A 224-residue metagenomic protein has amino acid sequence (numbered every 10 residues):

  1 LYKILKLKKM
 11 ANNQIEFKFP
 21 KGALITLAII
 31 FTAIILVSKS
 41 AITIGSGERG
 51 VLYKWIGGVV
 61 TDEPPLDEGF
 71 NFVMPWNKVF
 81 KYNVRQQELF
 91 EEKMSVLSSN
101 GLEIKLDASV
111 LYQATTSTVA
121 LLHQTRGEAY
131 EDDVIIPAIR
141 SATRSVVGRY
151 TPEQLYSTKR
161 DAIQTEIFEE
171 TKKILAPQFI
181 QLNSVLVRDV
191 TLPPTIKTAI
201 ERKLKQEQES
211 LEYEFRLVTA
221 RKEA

Functional and structural regions predicted by a protein language model:
L1-P20: N-terminal Lys/Arg-rich, disordered targeting/topogenic segments
F17-K39: Single-pass alpha-helical transmembrane signal-anchor segments
I30-L36, E91, T165-E169: Phosphate-interacting basic helix/loop segments used at nucleotide- and nucleic-acid interfaces
I34, T125, A129, E153-S157 (+3 more regions): Active-site oxyanion-binding pockets that recognize sulfate/phosphate
S38-G148: Hydrophobic membrane-anchoring helix/hairpin
E91, K172-A176, V218: Signal for well-folded cores of large energy- and translation-related assemblies
S98-N100, L111-Y112, E131-I196: Amphipathic, coiled-coil-like alpha-helical scaffolding segments used for oligomerization/assembly
T195-A224: Long, charge-rich amphipathic alpha-helical coiled-coil "stalk/tentacle" segments that mediate oligomerization
